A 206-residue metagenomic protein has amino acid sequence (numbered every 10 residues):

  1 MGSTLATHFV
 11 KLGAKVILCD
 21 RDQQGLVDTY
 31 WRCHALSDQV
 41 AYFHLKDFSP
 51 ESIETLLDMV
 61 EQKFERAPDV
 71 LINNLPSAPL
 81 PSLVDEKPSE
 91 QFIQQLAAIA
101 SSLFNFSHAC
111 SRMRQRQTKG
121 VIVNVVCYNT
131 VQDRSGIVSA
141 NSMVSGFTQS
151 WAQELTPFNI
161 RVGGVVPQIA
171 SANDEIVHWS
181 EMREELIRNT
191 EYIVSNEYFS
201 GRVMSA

Functional and structural regions predicted by a protein language model:
M1-I17: Canonical Rossmann dinucleotide-binding motif of NAD(H)/NADP(H)-dependent dehydrogenases/reductases, specifically
L12, K63-R66, P81-S82, N105-T118 (+1 more regions): A short helix-coil junction within the Rossmann-fold of NAD(P)-dependent oxidoreductases
A14-D28: Conserved glycine-rich Rossmann-like NAD(P)H-binding loop of the short-chain dehydrogenase/reductase
C33-E51: Rossmann-fold cofactor-recognition segment
L36-Q39, L56-N73, P79-L80, R161 (+1 more regions): A glycine-rich helix->loop->beta "capping" turn within Rossmann-like NAD(P)(H)-dependent oxidoreductase domains
F48, Q94-S102, E181: Glycine-rich NAD(P)-binding loop of the Rossmann-fold in SDR/ketoreductase-type enzymes
P76-S77, D85, Q91-Q95, S102-F104 (+2 more regions): Catalytic loop of short-chain dehydrogenase/reductase
S101, P157, G164-V165, I176-A206: C-terminal helical subdomain
